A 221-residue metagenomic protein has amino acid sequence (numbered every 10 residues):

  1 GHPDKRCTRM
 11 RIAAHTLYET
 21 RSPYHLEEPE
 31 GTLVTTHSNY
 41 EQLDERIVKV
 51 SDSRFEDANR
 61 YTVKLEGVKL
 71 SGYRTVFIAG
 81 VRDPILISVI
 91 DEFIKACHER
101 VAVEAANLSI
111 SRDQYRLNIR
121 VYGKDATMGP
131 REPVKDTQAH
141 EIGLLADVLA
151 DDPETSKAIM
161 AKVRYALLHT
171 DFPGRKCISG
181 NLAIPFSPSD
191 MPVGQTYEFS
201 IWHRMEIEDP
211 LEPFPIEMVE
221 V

Functional and structural regions predicted by a protein language model:
G1-I85, V89: A conserved active-site cap/scaffold subdomain adjacent to cofactor or substrate pockets
Y61-V221: C-terminal non-catalytic interaction/assembly regions of soluble proteins
